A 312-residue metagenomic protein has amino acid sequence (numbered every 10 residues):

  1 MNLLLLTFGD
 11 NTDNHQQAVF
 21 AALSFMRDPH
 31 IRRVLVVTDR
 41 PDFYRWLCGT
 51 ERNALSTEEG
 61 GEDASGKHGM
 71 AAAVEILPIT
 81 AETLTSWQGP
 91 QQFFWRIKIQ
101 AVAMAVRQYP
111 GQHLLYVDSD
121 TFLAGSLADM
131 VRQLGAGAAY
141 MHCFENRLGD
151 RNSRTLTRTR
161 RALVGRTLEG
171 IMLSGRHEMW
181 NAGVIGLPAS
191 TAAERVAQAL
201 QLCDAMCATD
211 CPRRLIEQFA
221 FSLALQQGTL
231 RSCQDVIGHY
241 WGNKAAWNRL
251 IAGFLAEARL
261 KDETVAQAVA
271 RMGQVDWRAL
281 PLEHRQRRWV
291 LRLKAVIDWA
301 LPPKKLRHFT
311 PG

Functional and structural regions predicted by a protein language model:
M1-Q88, R107-P110, Q286, V290-G312: N-terminal anchoring/stem segment of glycosyltransferases
H15-V19, Q92-W95, I99, S119 (+2 more regions): Conserved glycosyltransferase catalytic-site signature
R27-R32, M104-L115, A189-E194, Q227: Secondary-structure boundary elements
L35-T38, H113-D118, L123, Y140-M141 (+2 more regions): A structural signal for short, well-ordered beta-strand segments and their strand-loop junctions that often border
K98-D150: GT-A fold catalytic core of metal-dependent nucleotide-sugar glycosyltransferases, centered on the diacidic
V131-A192: Conserved catalytic core of nucleotide-sugar-dependent glycosyltransferases
L168, M172-R259: Catalytic core and acceptor-binding pocket of nucleotide-sugar-dependent glycosyltransferases
L250-G312: Long, low-complexity C-terminal extensions of enzymes
